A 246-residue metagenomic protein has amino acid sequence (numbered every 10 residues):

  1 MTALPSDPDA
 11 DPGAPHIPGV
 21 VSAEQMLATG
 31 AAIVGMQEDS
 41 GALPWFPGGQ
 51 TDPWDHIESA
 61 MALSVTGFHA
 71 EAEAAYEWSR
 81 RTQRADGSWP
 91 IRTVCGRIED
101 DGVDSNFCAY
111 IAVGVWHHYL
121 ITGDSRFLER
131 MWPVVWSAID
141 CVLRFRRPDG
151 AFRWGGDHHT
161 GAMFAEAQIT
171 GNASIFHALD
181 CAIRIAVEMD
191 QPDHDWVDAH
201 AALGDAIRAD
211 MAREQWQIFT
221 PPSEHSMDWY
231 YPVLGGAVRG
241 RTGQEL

Functional and structural regions predicted by a protein language model:
M1-W54, V65-W78, Q83-W89, D149: Low-complexity, Ser/Thr/Pro/Gly-enriched N-terminal "stalk/linker" regions
T2-G19, I57-E71, Y110-F127, S174-Q191 (+1 more regions): Well-ordered alpha-helical scaffold segments within catalytic/enzyme domains
D11-H16, G41-W45, V94-D101, G161-A165: A short, mixed-charge helix-start or loop-turn motif at secondary-structure junctions
V21, G49, R130-H158, A162-H177 (+1 more regions): Extended ligand-binding clefts on enzyme/binding-domain cores
V34, R80-Q83, Y119, L143 (+4 more regions): A conserved position within tetratricopeptide repeats
G49-P53, G102-C108, S125, I169 (+1 more regions): Alpha-solenoid helical-repeat scaffolds
G67-I139, L143-R147: Helix-terminus loop motifs that line ligand-binding clefts
